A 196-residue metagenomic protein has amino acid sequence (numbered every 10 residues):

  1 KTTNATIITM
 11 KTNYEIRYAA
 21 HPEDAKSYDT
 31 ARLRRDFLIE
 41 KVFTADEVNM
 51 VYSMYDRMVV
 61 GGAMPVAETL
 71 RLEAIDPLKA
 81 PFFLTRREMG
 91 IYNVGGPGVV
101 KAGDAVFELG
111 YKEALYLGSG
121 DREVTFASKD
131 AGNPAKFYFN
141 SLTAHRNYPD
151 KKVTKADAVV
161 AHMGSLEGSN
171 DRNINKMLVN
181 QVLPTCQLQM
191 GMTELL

Functional and structural regions predicted by a protein language model:
K1-T9: Short, Lys/Arg-enriched N-terminal segments with co-localized hydrophobic residues within the first ~10-30 amino acids
M10-A63: Generic N-terminal segment detector
D46-L78, E167-L196: A short glycine-rich, His/Asp/Glu-containing loop-to-beta-strand
I75, L115-Y116, K136, A156: Non-catalytic extracellular/periplasmic "stalk" and linker regions immediately N-terminal to catalytic or recognition
L84-V99, G191-L196: Short, conserved beta-strand element in jelly-roll/cupin
G103-S119: Short acidic-glycine-tyrosine-enriched beta hairpin
D121-T125: Short, charged beta-turn/beta-strand-edge "cap" motif at the junction between a beta-strand and an adjacent loop
A127-C186: Surface-exposed beta-loop interaction hotspot
